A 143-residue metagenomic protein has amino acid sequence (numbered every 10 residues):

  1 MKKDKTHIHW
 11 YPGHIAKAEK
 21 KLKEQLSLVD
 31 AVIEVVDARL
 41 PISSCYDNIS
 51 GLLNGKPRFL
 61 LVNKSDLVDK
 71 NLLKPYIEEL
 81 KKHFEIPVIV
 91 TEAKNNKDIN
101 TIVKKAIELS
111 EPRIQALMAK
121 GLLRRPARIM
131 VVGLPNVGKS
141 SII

Functional and structural regions predicted by a protein language model:
M1-G55: N-terminal accessory targeting/assembly segments
K3-G13, S65-V68, K94-K97: Nucleotide-state-sensitive switch-loop elements of NTP-binding domains
K3-H7, D30-E34, L60, N100-K105 (+1 more regions): N-terminal start-of-chain detector that recognizes signal peptides and the immediate post-cleavage beginning
K17, S27, S44, L53-K56 (+5 more regions): Generic alpha-helix structural propensity
D30-V36, N54-D66, E85-T91: Conserved beta-strand/loop subsegment of P-loop NTPase cores
D37, L80, I142: Residue-level signature of catalytic and energy-coupling elements of molecular machines, predominantly ATP/GTP-dependent
D66-V132: Canonical P-loop GTPase G-domain recognition
R128-I143: Glycine-rich phosphate-binding P-loop
